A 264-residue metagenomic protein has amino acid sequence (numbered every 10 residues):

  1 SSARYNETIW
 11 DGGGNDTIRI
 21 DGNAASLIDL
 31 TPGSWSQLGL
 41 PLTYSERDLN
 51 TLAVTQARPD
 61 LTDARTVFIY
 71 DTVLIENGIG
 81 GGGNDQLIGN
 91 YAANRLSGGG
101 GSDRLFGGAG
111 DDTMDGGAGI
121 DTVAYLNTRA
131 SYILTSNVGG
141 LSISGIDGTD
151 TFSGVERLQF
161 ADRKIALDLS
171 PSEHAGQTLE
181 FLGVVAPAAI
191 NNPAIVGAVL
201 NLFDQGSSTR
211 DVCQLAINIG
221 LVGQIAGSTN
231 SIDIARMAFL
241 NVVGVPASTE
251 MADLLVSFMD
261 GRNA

Functional and structural regions predicted by a protein language model:
S1, L27-N77: Acidic/polar low-complexity surface segments
S1-I20: Replace "(M1/M4/M9/M12/WLM)" with "(e.g., M1/M4/M8/M9/M12/M26/WLM)" and add "not limited to" to clarify scope
T8, T17, L27, L74-N77 (+8 more regions): Discrete beta-strand positions within long extracellular beta-solenoid architectures
G13-N15, G22-A24, P32, I79-N84 (+8 more regions): Extracellular, beta-strand-rich repeat scaffolds characterized by small/acidic residue-biased motifs
S26-T31, T135, G148-E156, A166-S170: Short amphipathic beta-strand/extended segments with alternating polar/hydrophobic composition
G83-L87, R95, G100-A109, T113 (+6 more regions): Solvent-exposed, low-complexity segments and loops of surface/extracellular structural proteins
I120-D147, Q159, I225-N230: Acidic glycine/aspartate-rich repeat arrays in secreted/surface proteins
R157-A264: Composition-driven recognition of low-complexity segments enriched in small/aliphatic/hydroxylated residues
